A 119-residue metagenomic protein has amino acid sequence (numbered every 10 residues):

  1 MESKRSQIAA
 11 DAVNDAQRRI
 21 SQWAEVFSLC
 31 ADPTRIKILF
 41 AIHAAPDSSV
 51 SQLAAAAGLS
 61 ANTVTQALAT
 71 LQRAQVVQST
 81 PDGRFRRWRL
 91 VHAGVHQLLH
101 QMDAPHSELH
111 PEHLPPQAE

Functional and structural regions predicted by a protein language model:
M1-W23, A44, H92-E119: Amphipathic alpha-helical dimerization/coiled-coil segments that flank or bridge DNA-binding/regulatory modules
V13, Q17-S60, D82-G94: N-terminal helix-turn-helix DNA-binding core of bacterial DNA-binding proteins
A55, Q72-R73: Alpha-helical residues within the helix-turn-helix
A67: Residues within the DNA-recognition helix of helix-turn-helix
